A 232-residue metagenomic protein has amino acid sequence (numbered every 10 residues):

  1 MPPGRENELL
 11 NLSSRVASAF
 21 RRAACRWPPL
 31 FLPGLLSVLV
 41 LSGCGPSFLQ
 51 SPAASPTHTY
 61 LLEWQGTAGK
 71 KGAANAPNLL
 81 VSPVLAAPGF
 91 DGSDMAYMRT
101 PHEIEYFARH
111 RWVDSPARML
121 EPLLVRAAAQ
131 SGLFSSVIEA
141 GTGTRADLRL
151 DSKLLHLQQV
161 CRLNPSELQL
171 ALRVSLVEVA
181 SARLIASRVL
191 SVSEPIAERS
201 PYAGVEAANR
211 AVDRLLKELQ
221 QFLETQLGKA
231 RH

Functional and structural regions predicted by a protein language model:
M1-R26: N-terminal secretory signal peptides that target proteins for export/translocation
L41-G43: C-terminal motif of bacterial Sec signal peptides marking the signal peptidase cleavage site
G45-P116, Q226-H232: A structural "domain/chain start" motif
P46-K70, S131-S181, A197: Surface-exposed short loop/turn segments
N75-P77, D91-S93, T100, A108 (+4 more regions): Envelope-exposed proteins and targeting segments
I104-R111, A180-Q221: Short secondary-structure boundary motifs at beta->alpha junctions and helix caps
A117, E121-V125, S131, N209-V212 (+2 more regions): Extracytoplasmic/secreted envelope proteins and their assembly/folding machinery, especially bacterial periplasmic
